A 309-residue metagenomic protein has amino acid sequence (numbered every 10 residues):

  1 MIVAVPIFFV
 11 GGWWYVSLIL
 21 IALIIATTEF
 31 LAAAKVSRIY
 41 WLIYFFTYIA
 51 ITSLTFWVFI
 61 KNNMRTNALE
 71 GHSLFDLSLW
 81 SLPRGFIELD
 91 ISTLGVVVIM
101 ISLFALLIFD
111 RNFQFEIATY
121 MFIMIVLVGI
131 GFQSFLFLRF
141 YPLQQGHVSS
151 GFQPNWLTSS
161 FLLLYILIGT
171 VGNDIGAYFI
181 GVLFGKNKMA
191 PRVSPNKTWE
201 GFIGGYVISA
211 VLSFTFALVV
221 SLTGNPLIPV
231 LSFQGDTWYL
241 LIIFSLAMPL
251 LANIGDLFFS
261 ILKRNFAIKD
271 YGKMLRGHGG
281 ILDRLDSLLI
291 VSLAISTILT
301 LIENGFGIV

Functional and structural regions predicted by a protein language model:
M1-L246: Membrane-embedded alpha-helical bundles of polytopic integral membrane proteins
A177-Y178, K197-S209, A252-G255, F259 (+1 more regions): Alpha-helical transmembrane segments that form the membrane-embedded catalytic/substrate-binding core of multi-pass
G181-L183, L262-F266, L289, L293-A294: Re-entrant/interfacial helical elements at transmembrane boundaries that shape and gate the permeation pathway
L212-F216, A294-L299: Hydrophobic alpha-helical transmembrane segments that constitute the membrane-spanning cores of multi-pass membrane
P226, L257-N265, N304: Juxtamembrane non-transmembrane "cap" segments at the membrane-aqueous interface of multi-pass membrane proteins
A247-L251, L275: Transmembrane alpha-helix interface/packing and boundary motifs in multi-pass membrane proteins, characterized by
R264-L288: Interfacial loop-to-transmembrane junctions
T297-V309: Juxtamembrane boundary at the C-terminal end of a transmembrane helix
